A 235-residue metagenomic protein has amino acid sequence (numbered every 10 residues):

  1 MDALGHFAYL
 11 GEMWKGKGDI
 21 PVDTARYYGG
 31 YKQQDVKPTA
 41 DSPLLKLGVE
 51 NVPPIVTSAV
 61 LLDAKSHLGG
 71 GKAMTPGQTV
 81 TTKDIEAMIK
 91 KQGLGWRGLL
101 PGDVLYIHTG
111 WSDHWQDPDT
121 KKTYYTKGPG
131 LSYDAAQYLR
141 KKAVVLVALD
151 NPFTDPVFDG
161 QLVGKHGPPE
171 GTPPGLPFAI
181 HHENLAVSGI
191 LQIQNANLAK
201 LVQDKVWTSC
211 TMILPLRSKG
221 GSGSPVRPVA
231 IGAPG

Functional and structural regions predicted by a protein language model:
M1-G235: Active-/binding-site microenvironments in catalytic and ligand-binding cores
